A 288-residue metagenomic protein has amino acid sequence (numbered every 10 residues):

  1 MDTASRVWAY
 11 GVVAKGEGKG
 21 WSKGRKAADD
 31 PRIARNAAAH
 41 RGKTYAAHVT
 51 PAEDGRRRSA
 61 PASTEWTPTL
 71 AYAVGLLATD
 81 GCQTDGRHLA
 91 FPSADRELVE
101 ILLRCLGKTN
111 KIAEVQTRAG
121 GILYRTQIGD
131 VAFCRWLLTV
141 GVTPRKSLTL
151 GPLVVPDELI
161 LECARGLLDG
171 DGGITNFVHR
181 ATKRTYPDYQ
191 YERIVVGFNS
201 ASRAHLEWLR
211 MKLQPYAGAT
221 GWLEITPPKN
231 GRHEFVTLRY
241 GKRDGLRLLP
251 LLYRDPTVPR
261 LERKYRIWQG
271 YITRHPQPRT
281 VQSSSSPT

Functional and structural regions predicted by a protein language model:
D2-T288: Internal intein/HINT superfamily modules and their associated LAGLIDADG
